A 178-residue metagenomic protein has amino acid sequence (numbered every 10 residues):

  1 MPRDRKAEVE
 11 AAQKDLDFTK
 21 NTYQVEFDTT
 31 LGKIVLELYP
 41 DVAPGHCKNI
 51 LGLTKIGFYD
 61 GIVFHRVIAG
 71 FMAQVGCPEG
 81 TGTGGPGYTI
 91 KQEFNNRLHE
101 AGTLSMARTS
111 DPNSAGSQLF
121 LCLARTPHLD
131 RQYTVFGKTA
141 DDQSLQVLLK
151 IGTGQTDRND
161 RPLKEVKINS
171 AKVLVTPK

Functional and structural regions predicted by a protein language model:
M1-K178: Cyclophilin-like peptidyl-prolyl cis-trans isomerases
